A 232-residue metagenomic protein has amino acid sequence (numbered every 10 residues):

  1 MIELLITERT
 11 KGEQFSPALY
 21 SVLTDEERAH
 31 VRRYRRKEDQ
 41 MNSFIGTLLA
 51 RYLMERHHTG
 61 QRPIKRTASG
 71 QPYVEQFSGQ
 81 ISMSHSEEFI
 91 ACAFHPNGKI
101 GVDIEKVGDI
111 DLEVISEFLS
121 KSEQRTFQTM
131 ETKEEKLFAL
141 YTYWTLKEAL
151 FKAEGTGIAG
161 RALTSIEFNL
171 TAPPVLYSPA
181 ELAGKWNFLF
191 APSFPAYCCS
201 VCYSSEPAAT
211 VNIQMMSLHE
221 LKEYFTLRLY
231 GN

Functional and structural regions predicted by a protein language model:
M1-N232: Core catalytic alpha/beta fold that binds nucleotide/phospho-ligands
